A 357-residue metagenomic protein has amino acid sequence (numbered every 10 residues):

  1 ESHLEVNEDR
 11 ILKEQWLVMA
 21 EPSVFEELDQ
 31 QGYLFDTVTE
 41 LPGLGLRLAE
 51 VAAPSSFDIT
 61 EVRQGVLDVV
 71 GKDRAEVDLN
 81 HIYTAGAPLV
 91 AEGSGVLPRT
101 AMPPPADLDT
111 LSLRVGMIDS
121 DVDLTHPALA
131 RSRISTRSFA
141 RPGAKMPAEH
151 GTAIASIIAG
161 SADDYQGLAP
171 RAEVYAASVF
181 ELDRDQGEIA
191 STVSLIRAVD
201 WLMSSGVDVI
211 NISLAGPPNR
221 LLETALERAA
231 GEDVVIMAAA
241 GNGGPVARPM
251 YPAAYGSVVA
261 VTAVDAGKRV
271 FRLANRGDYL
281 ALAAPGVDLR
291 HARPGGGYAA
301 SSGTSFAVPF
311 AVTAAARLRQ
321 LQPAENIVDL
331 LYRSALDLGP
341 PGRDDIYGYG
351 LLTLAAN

Functional and structural regions predicted by a protein language model:
E1-A85, V209: Inhibitory N-terminal propeptides of secreted protease zymogens
H3-E5, G206-L214, R220, E232 (+3 more regions): C-terminal subdomain of the subtilisin-like protease fold in secreted/lumenal serine endopeptidases
G45-L46, F57-A130, I346: Protease zymogen maturation seam
D73-A75, L111-R114, P170-V174, S204-I210 (+2 more regions): Loop/turn elements at helix/coil->beta-strand transitions in domains of secreted/extracellular proteins
P104-V115, D121-I134, P142-S191, Y255-G256 (+2 more regions): Subtilisin-like serine protease catalytic core
I118, P127-L129, I134-T136, A263-S305 (+3 more regions): Catalytic-core environment of secreted peptidases
I158, V179, G286-L352: Hydrolase catalytic cores
F180-G256, R269-V270, R276, P294-V308 (+1 more regions): Substrate-binding/access-modulating region of protease and related hydrolase catalytic domains
